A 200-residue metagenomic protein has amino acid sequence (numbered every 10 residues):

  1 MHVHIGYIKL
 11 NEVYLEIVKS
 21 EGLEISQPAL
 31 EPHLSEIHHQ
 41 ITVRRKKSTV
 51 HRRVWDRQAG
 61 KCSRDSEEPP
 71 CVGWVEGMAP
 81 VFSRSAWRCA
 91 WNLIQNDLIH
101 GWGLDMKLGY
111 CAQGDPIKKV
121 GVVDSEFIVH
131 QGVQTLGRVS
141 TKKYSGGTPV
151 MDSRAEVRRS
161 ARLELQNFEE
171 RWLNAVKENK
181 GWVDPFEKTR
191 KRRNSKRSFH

Functional and structural regions predicted by a protein language model:
H2-I5, G60-K118, V133: Aromatic-glycine-rich donor-binding/catalytic loop that engages nucleotide-sugar donors across glycosyltransferases
H4-I5, P32-H33, F127-I128, T135: Short, solvent-exposed loop/turn segments at secondary-structure junctions
I8-K19, L23, W87: Short alpha-helix within the catalytic core of nucleotide-sugar-dependent glycosyltransferases
K9-V13, L30-E31, H39-I41, N92-I94 (+1 more regions): Short coil/turn segments at secondary-structure boundaries
E16-S20, E24-R44: Short beta-strand-to-loop element that shapes/binds the nucleotide-sugar donor at the catalytic cleft/hinge
E21-S26, M78-P80, P116-K119, D124: Core residues of folded domains in eukaryotic genome-function proteins
P32, Q40-G73, A86: Short, flexible, basic/aromatic active-site loop/helix in glycosyltransferases
P69, N96-H200: C-terminal catalytic/acceptor-binding lobe
